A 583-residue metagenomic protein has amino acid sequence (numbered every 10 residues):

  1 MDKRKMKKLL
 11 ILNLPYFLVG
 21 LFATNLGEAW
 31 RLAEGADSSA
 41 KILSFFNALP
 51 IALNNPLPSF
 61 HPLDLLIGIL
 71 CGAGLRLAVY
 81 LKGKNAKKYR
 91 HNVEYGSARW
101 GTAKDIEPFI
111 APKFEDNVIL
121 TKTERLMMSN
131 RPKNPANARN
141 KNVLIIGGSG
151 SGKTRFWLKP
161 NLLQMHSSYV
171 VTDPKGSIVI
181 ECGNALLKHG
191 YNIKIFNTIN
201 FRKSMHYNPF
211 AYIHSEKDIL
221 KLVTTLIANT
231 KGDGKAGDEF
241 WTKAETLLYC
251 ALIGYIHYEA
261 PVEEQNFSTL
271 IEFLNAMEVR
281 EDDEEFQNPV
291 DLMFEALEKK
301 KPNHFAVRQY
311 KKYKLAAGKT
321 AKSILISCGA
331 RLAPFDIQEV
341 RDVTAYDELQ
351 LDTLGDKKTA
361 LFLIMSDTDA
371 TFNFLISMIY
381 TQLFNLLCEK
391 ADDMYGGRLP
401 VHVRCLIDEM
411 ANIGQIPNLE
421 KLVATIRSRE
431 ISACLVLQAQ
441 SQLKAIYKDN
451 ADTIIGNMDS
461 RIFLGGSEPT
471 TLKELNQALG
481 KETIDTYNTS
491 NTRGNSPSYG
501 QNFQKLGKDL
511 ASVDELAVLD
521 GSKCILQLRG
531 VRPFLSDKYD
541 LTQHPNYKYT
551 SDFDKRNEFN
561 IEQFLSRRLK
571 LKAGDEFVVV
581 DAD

Functional and structural regions predicted by a protein language model:
M1-S151, R155-L158, R202, K481 (+3 more regions): Basic- and hydrophobic-enriched, low-structure N-terminal and domain-boundary segments that flank ATP-binding catalytic
T24-E28, A136-I431, I446, L506 (+2 more regions): P-loop NTPase motor domains
A98-W100, R125, K141-N142, R308 (+5 more regions): General secondary-structure edge motif
P108-F109, F114, F374, M410 (+1 more regions): A short glycine-/small-residue-rich loop at the edge of a beta-strand within enzyme catalytic domains
F114-D116, L120, F374-Q382, L475: Conserved long hydrophobic alpha-helices within structured protein cores
L126-P132, K231-F240, V262, D485-K505: Low-complexity, polar-biased intrinsically disordered regions enriched in Pro/Ser/Thr/Gly
V423-I525: Conserved ATP-driven motor cores of ASCE-family P-loop NTPases powering translocation/secretion/packaging/pilus
